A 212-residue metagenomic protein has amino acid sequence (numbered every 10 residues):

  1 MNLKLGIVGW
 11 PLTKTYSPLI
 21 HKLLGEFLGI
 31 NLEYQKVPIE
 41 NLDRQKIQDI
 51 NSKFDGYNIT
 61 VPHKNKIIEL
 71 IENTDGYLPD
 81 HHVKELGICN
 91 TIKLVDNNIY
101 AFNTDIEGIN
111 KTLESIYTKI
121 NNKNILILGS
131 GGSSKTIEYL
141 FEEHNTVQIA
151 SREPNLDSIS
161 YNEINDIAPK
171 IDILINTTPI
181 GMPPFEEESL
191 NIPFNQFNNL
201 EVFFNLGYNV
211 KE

Functional and structural regions predicted by a protein language model:
N2-S115: Phosphate/diphosphate ligand-binding glycine-rich loop within oxidoreductases
G9, A101-I106, L113-E143, S151: Glycine-rich adenosine-cofactor-binding loop
P11, E153-N155, N209: Residues in the short beta-alpha loop(s) of Rossmann-like NAD(P)-binding domains
G56-K66, S133, P179-M182, Y208-N209: Short glycine-rich anion-binding loops that position phosphate/pyrophosphate groups of nucleotides and phosphorylated
L94-V95, H144-T146, N198-E201: A short helix->loop->beta-strand "cap" motif at the edges of active sites that frequently abuts
E143-S160: NAD(P)-binding Rossmann-fold cofactor-contacting core
D157-E212: Rossmann-like adenosine-cofactor binding region
